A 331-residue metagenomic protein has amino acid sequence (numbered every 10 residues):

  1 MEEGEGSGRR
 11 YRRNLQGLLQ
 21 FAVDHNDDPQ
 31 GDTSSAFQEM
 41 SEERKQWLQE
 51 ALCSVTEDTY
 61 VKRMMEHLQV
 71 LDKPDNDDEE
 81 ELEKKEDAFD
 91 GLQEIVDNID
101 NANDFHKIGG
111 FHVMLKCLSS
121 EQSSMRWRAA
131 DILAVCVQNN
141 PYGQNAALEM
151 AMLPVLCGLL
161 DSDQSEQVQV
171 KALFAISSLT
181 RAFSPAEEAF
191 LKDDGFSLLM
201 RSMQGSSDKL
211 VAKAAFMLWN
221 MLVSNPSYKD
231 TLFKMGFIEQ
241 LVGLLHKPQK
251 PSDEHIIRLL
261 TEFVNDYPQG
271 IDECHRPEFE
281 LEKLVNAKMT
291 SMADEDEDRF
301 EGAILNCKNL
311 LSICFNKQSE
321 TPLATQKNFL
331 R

Functional and structural regions predicted by a protein language model:
R10-W47, Y60, N76-Q93, Q122-V135 (+6 more regions): Alpha-helical solenoid repeats of the armadillo/HEAT superfamily in eukaryotic scaffolding/adaptor proteins
M64-L68, V113-L115, V155-L159, L198-R201 (+2 more regions): Buried hydrophobic core positions in alpha-solenoid tandem helical repeats
E66-F111, L115-E121, R128: WD40 beta-propeller repeat fold
V96-D97, Q138-N139, A182: Short, solvent-exposed loop/turn at the beta-strand->alpha-helix junction within individual leucine-rich repeat
N103, N145, P185-E188, S227-D230: Recurring C-terminal helix/loop segment of individual leucine-rich repeat
H106-V155, Q164-E166: Helix-rich alpha-solenoid scaffolding regions
